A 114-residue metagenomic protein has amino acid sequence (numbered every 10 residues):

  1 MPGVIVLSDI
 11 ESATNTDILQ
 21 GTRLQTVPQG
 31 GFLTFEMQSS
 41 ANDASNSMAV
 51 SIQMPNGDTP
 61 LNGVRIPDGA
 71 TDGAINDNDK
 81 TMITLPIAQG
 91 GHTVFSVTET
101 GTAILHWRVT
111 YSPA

Functional and structural regions predicted by a protein language model:
M1-T16, S112-A114: Short, intrinsically disordered N-terminal pre-domain segments
I10-L19, A70-N76: Extracellular beta-rich ligand/substrate-recognition surface
I18-P55: Beta-rich globular "head" domains
G21-T26, N76-P86: Exposed aromatic-hydrophobic patches
G31-F35, L85-T102: Noncatalytic modules at the cell exterior or secretory-pathway interfaces, chiefly beta-strand-rich lectin/adhesion
S39-A41, E99, P113: Short beta-strand segments enriched in hydrophobic/aromatic residues within well-folded beta-rich domains
N42-K80: Terminal beta-strand-rich extracellular "head" domains that mediate receptor/glycan or other ligand binding
G101-Y111: Edge beta-strands of jelly-roll/beta-sandwich modules across compartments, strongly enriched in secreted/luminal
